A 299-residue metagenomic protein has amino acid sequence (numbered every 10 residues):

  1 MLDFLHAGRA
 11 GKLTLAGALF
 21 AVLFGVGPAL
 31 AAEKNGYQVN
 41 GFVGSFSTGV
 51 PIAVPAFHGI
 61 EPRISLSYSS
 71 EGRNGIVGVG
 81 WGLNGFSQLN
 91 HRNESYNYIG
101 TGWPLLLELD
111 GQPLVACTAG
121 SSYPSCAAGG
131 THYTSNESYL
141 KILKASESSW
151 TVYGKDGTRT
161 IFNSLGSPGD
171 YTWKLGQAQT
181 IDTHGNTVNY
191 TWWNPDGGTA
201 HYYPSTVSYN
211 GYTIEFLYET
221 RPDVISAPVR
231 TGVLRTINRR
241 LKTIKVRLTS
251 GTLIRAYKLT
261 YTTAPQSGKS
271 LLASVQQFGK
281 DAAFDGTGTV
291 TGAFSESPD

Functional and structural regions predicted by a protein language model:
M1-A16: Bacterial N-terminal signal peptides that target proteins for export
T14-G25: Bacterial N-terminal signal peptides
P28-D299: Conserved catalytic cores of ATP-dependent inositol ring kinases
